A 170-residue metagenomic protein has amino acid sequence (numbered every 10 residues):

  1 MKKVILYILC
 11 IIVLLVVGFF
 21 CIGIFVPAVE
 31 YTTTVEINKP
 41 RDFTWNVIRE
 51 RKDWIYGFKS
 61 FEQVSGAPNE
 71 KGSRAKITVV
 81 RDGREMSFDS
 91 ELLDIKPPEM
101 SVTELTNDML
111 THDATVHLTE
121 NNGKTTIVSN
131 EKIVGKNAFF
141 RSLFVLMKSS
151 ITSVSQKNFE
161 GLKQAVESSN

Functional and structural regions predicted by a protein language model:
K3-E62: Hydrophobic ligand-binding cavity/cleft-lining segments
F25-P27, A67-N69, D82-R84, T106-L110 (+1 more regions): A generic structural micro-feature
E30-T32, E85-D89, L110-T115: Short, surface-exposed coil-to-beta transition loops
I37, R41, E85-M86, K148-S155: Solvent-exposed, acidic/flexible segments
N38-D42, G66-N69, L93-E99, H117-T126 (+1 more regions): A short, structured loop/turn motif at beta-sheet edges
P40-R51, A75, L92, S101-T103 (+2 more regions): Hydrophobic pocket/interface hotspot
R51-S87, I95-P98: Short beta-edge strand/loop motif at the mouth of beta-sheet-based domains
E104-K157, L162-Q164: Beta-strand/loop substructures that line and gate deep hydrophobic ligand-binding cavities in soluble
